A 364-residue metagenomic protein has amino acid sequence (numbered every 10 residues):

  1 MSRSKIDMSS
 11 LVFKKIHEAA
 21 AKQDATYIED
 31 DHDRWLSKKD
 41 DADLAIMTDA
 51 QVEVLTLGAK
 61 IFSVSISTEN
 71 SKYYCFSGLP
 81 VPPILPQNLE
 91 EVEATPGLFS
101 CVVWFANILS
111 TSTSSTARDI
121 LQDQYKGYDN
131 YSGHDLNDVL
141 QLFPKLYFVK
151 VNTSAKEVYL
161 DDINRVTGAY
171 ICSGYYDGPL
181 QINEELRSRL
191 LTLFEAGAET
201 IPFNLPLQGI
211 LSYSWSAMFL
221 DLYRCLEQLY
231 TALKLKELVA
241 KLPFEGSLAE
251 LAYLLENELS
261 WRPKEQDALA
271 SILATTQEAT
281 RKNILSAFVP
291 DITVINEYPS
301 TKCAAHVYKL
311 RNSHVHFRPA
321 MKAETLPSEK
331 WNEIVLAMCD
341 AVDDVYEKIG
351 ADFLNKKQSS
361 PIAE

Functional and structural regions predicted by a protein language model:
S2, A19, N183-E364: Amphipathic, oligomerization/interface secondary-structure segments
S2-N204, Q208-S214, Q228, S328-E364: Charged, non-catalytic interaction/linker regions at domain boundaries that couple catalytic cores to substrate
